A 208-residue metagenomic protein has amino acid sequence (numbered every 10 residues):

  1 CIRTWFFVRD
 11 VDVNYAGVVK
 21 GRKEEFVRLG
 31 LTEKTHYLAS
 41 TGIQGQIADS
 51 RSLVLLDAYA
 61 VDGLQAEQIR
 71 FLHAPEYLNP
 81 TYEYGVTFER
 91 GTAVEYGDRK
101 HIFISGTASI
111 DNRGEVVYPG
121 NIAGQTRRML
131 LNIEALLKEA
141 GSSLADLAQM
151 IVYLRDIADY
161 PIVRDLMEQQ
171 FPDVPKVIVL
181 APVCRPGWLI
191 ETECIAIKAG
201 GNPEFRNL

Functional and structural regions predicted by a protein language model:
I2-Q149, Y153-L208: N-terminal presequence-like segments and the immediate start of the first folded domain
